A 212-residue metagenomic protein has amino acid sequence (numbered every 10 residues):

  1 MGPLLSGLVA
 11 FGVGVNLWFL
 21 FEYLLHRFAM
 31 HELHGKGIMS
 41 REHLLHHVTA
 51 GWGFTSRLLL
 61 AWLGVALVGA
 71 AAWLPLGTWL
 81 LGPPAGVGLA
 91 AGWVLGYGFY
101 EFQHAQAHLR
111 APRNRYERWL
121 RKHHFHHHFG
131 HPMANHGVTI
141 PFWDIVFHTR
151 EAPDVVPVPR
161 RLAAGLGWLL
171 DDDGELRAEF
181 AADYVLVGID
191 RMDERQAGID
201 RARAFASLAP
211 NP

Functional and structural regions predicted by a protein language model:
M1-A10, L74-V87: Helix-coil boundary and interhelical linker segments in multi-pass alpha-helical membrane proteins
G2-L5, V13, L24-L25, A29-I38 (+2 more regions): Cytosolic/stromal cytosol-facing helical appendages immediately following the last transmembrane segment
G7, F11, V15, F19 (+4 more regions): Alpha-helical transmembrane spans of integral membrane proteins, capturing the lipid-embedded, hydrophobic core of TM
F54-R57, P84, G88: Short alpha-helical transmembrane interface motifs in multi-pass membrane proteins
S56-T78, I140: Core segments of transmembrane alpha-helices that mediate helix-helix packing or line hydrophobic substrate/ligand
